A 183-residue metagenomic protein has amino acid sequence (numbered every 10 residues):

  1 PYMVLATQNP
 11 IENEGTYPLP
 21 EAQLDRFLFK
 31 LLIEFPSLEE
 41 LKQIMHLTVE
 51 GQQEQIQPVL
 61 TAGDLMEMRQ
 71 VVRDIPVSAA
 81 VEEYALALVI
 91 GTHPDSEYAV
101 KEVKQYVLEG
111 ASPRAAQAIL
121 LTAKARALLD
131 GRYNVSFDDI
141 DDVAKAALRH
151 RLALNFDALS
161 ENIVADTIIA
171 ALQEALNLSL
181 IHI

Functional and structural regions predicted by a protein language model:
P1-L60, M66-D74, K124-R126: Canonical AAA+ ATPase core
E12-G15, L32, H46-V49, R73-P76 (+7 more regions): Signal for well-folded cores of large energy- and translation-related assemblies
L19, E40, L60, P76 (+4 more regions): Alpha-helix N-cap and coil->helix boundary residues
L19-E21, Q57, V77, L108 (+1 more regions): Replace "in large, NTP-powered and nucleic-acid-processing enzymes" with "in large, NTP-powered factors and other
Q55-P94, K104-A116: Conserved AAA+ ATPase small/helical "lid" subdomain
E97-L180: C-terminal engagement/docking regions of AAA+ P-loop ATPases
